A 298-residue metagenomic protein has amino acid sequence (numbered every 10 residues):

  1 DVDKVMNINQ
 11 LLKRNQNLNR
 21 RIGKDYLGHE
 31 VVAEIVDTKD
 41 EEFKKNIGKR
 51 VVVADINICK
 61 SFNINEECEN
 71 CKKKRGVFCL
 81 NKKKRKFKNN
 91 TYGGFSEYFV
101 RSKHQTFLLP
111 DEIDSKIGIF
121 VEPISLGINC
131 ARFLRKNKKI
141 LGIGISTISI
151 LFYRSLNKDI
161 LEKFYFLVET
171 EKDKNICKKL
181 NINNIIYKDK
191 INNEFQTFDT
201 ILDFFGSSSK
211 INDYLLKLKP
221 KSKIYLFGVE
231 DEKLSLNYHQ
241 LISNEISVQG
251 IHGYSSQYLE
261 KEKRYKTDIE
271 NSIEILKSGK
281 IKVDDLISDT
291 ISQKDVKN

Functional and structural regions predicted by a protein language model:
M6-E69, P110-E112: Glycine-rich beta-strand-centered segment in the early N-terminal region that forms part of a ligand/cofactor-binding
K45-N46, L134, L218: Short, well-ordered loop/turn sites that connect or cap secondary structure elements
V51-V53, L141, Y225, Q249: Hydrophobic beta-strand signal
A54, L202-F204: Short, well-ordered coil/turn residues at beta-beta hairpins and beta-strand->alpha-helix junctions within
H104, D111-D189: Mid-domain Rossmann-like dinucleotide-binding core that forms the NAD(H)/NADP(H) cofactor-binding site
N193-I201: A short acidic, Gly/Pro-enriched loop at the edge of an enzyme's catalytic core that lines a small-molecule cofactor
K217-L234, V248-Q249: ADP-ribose/adenylate-binding Rossmann-like module
L234-S288: C-terminal substrate-binding/catalytic core of Rossmann-like NAD(P)-dependent dehydrogenases/reductases
